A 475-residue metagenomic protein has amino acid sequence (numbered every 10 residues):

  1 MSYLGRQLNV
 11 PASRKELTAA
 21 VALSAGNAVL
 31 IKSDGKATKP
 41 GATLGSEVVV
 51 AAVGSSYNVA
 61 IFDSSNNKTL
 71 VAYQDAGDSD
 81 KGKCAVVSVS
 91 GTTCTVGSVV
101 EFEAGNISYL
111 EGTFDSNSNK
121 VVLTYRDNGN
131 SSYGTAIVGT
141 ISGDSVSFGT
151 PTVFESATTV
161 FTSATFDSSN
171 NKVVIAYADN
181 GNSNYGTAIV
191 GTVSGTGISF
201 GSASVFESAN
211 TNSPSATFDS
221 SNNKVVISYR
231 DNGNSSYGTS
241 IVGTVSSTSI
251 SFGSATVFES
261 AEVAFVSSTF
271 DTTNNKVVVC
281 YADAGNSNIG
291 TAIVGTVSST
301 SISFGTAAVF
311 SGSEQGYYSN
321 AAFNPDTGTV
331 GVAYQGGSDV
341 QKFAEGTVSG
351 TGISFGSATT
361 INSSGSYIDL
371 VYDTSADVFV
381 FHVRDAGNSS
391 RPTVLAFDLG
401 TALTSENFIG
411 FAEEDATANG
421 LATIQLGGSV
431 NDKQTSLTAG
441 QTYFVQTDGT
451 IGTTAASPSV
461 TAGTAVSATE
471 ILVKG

Functional and structural regions predicted by a protein language model:
M1-T69, Y73-G77, K83-T93, F102-K120 (+19 more regions): Extracellular receptor-binding modules and their adjoining Ser/Thr/Gly/Asp/Asn-rich linkers
G45-A51, G97-F102, G149-F154, G201-F206 (+3 more regions): A short beta-strand motif characteristic of beta-propeller blades
